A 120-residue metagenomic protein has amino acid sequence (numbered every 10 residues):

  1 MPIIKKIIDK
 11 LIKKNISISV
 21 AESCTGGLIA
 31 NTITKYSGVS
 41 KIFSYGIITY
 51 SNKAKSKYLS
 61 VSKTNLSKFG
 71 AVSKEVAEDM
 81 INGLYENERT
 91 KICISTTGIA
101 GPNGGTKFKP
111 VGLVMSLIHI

Functional and structural regions predicted by a protein language model:
M1-L117: Short alpha-helical segments enriched in small residues
I120: Short alpha-helical "recognition helix" segments of helix-turn-helix
